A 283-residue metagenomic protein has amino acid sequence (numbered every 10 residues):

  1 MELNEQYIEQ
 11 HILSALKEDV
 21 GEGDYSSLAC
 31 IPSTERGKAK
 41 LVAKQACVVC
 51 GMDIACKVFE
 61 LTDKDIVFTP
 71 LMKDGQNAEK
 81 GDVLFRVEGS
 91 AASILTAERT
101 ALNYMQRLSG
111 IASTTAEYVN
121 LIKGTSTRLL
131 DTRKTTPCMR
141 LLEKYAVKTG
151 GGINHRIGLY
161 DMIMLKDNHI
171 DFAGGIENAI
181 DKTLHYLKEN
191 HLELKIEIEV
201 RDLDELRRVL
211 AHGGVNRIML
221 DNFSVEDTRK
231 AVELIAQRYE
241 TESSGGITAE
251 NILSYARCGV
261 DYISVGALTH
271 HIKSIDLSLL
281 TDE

Functional and structural regions predicted by a protein language model:
E2-H212, R217, E226-L234, Y239-E242 (+2 more regions): Acidic/glycine-rich phosphate/pyrophosphate-binding loops and surrounding catalytic core that coordinate Mg2+
D221-N222, G245, A267-L268: Short secondary-structure boundary segments
A249: Cys/His-rich Zn2+-binding cysteine-cluster or related metal-binding knuckle/ribbon modules and their
A267-E283: Short, charged, intrinsically disordered terminal tails
